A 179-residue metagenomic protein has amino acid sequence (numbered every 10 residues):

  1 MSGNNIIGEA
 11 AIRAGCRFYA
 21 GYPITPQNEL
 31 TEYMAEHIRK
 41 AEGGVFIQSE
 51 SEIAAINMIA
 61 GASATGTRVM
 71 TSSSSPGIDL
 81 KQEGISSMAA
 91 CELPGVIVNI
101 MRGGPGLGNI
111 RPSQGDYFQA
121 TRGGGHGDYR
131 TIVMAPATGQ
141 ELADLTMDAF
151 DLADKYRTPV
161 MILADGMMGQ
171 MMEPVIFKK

Functional and structural regions predicted by a protein language model:
M1-G123, R130, M147, G166: Thiamine diphosphate
A41, A153-Y156: Short secondary-structure junctions and interdomain/linker hinges
A90, A149, I176-K178: Short basic, glycine-rich beta-strand/loop surfaces that mediate nucleic-acid
L107, Y129-E141, T158: Flexible, glycine/proline-enriched loop segments at strand-loop-helix junctions that form or flank small-ligand binding
D144-M147, E173-V175: A short secondary-structure junction signal
R157-K179: Conformationally flexible catalytic loops at phosphate/diphosphate-handling active centers
